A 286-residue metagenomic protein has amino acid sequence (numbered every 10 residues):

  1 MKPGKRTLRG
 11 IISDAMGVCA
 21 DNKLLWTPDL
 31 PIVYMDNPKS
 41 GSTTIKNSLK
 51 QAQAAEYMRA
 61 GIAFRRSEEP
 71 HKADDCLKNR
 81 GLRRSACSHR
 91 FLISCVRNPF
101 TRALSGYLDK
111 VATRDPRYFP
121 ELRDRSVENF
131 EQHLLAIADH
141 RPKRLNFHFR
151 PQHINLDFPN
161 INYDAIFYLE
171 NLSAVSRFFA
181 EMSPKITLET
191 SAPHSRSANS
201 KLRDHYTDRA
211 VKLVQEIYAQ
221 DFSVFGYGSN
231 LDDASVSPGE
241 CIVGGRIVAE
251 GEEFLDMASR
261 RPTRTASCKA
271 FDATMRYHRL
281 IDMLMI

Functional and structural regions predicted by a protein language model:
M1-L284: Membrane-interface amphipathic segments in extracytoplasmic regions
